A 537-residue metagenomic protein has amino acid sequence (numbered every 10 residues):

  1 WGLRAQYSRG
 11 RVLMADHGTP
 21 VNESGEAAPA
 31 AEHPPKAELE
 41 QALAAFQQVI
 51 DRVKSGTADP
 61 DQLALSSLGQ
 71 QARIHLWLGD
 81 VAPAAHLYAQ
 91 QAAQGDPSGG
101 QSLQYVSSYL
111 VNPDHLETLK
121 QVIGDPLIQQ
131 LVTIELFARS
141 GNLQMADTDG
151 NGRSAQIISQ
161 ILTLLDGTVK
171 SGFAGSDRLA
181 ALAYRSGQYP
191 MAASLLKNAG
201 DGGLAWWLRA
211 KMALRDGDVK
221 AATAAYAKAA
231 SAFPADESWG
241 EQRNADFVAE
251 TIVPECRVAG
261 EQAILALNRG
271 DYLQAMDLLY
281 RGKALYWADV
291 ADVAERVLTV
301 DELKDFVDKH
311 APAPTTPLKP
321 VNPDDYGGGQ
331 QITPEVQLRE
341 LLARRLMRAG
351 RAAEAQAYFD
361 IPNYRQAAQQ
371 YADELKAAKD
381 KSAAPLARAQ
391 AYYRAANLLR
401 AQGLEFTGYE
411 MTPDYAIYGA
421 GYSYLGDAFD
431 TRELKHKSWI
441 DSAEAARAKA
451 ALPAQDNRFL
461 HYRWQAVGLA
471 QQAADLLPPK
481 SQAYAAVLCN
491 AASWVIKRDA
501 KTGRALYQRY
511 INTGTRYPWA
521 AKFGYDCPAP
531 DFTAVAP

Functional and structural regions predicted by a protein language model:
W1-R9, A15-P537: Extracytoplasmic/secretory-pathway proteins
